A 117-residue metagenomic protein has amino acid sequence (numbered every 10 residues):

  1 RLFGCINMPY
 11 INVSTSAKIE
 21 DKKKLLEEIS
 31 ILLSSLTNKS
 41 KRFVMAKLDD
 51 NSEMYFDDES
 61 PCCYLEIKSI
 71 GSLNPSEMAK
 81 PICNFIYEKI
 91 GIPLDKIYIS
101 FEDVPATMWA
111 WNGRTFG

Functional and structural regions predicted by a protein language model:
R1-N7: Short, Lys/Arg-enriched N-terminal segments with co-localized hydrophobic residues within the first ~10-30 amino acids
N7-G117: Interaction-mediating elements
